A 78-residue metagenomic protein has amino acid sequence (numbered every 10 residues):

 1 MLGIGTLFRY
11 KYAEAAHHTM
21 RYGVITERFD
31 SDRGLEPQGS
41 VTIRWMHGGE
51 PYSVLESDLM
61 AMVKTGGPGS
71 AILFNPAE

Functional and structural regions predicted by a protein language model:
M1-A16: Short coil-to-beta transition motif at edge beta-strands of beta-rich domains
A16-H18, E36: A cross-taxa feature marking solvent-exposed loop/turn segments within ectodomains of secreted and single-pass membrane
H18-S31: Short beta-strand-centered aromatic/proline hotspots
L35-T42: Short aromatic-glycine-enriched beta-strand elements
T42-E78: Intrinsically disordered, low-complexity, charged/polar segments
